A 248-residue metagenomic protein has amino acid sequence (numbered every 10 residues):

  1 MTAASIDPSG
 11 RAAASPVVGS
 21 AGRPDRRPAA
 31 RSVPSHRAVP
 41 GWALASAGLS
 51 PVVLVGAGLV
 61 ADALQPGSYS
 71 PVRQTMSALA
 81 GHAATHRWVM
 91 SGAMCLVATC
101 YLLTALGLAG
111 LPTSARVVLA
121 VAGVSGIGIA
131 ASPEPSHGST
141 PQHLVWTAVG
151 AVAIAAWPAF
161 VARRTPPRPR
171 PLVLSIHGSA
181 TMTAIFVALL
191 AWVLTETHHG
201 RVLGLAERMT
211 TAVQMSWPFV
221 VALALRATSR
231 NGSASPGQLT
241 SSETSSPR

Functional and structural regions predicted by a protein language model:
M1-S46, L225-R248: Actinobacteria-biased recognition of intrinsically disordered, low-complexity terminal regions
R37-Y69, T75, L79, A83-A227: Hydrophobic, aromatic-enriched alpha-helical segments typical of multi-pass transmembrane helices
